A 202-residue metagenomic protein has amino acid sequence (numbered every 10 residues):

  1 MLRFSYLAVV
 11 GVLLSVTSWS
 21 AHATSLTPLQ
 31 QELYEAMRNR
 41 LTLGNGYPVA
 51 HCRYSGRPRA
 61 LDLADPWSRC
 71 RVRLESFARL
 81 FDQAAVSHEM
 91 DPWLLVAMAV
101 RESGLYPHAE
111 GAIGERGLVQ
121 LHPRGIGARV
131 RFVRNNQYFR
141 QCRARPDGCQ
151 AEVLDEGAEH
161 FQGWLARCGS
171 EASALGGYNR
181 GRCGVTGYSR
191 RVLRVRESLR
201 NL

Functional and structural regions predicted by a protein language model:
M1-A8: Bacterial N-terminal signal peptides that target proteins for export
A8-T17: Bacterial N-terminal signal peptides
W19-A23: Sec/Tat signal peptide C-region and signal peptidase I cleavage site
T24-L202: Catalytic glycan-binding domains that act on GlcNAc-containing polysaccharides
